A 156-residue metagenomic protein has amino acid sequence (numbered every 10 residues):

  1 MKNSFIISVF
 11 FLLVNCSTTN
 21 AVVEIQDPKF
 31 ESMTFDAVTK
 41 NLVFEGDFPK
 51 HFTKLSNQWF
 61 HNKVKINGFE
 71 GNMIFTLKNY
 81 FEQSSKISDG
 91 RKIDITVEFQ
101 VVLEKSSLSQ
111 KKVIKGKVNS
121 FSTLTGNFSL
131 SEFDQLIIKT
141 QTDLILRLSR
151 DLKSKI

Functional and structural regions predicted by a protein language model:
S4-L13: Sec-dependent N-terminal signal peptides
C16-Q58: A structural "domain/chain start" motif
N20, I25-D27, S32, K105 (+1 more regions): Terminal targeting/leader modules
E45-S88: Surface-exposed acidic loop/strand-edge motifs in secreted or periplasmic proteins that form small linear binding
E70-K115, F121-N127: Surface-exposed short loop/turn segments
N127-I156: C-terminal/domain-edge helix-coil "capping" segments
